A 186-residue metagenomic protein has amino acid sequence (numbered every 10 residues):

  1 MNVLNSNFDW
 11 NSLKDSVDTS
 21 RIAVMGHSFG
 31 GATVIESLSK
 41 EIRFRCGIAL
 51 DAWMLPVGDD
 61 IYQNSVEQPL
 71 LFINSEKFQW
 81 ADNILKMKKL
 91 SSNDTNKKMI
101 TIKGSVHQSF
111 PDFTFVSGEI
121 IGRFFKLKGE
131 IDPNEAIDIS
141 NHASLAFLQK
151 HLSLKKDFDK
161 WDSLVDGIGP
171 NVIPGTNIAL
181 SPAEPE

Functional and structural regions predicted by a protein language model:
M1-M25: Gly/Ser-rich "nucleophile elbow"/oxyanion-hole loop immediately N-terminal to the catalytic nucleophile in hydrolases
N2-S6, S39, Q149-S153: Sec-exported extracytoplasmic/periplasmic mature domains
I22, M99, L148: Divalent metal-coordination and catalytic microenvironments
M25-G30, V34: Gly/Ala-rich beta-loop-alpha elbow adjacent to hydrolase catalytic centers
I35-E36, L145: Short, hydrophobic alpha-helix immediately C-terminal to the catalytic nucleophile
E36-R45: Conserved hydrolase catalytic core segment
R45-F110: The feature captures the conserved acid-bearing segment of alpha/beta-hydrolase catalytic domains
F113-E186: Alpha/beta-hydrolase-fold serine-hydrolase catalytic core, especially in secreted/extracellular enzymes
